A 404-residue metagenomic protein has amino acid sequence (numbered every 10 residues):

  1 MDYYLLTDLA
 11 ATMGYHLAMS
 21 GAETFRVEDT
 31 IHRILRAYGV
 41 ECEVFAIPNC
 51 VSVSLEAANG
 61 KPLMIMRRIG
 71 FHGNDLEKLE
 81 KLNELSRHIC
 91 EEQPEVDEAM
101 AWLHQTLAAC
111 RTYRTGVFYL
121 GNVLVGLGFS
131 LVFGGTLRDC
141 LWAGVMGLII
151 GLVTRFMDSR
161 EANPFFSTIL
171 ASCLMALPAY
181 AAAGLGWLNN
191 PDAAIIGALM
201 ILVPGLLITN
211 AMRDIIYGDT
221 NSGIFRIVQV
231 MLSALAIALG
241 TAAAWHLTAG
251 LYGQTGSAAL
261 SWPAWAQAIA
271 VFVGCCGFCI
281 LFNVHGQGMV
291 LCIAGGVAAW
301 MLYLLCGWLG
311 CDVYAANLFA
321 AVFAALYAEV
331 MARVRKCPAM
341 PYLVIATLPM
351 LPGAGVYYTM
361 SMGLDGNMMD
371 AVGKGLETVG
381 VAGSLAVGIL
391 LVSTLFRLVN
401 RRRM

Functional and structural regions predicted by a protein language model:
M1-A101, L107: Soluble N-terminal domains of membrane-associated systems
D97-C110, L124-G135, G151-N163, H246-A259 (+3 more regions): Short juxtamembrane and helix-loop transition motifs at transmembrane-helix boundaries in membrane proteins
T112-L207, I280-F282, G286, L291: Core alpha-helical transmembrane segments of integral membrane proteins
G116-L120, C140-V145, F166-L170, I227 (+8 more regions): Hydrophobic alpha-helical transmembrane segments
S130-M146, P191-P204, T255-A270, G310-F323 (+1 more regions): Structural signature of hydrophobic alpha-helical transmembrane segments
L185-P191, T248-W262, M362-K374: Membrane-interface helix termini and inter-helical loops of multi-pass transporters
A194-L202, N210-L235, L304-M404: C-terminal transmembrane helix-loop-helix hairpin of multi-pass membrane proteins
M212-A258, W262-G277: Membrane-embedded hairpin module used as a gating/binding unit in multi-pass transport and secretion proteins
